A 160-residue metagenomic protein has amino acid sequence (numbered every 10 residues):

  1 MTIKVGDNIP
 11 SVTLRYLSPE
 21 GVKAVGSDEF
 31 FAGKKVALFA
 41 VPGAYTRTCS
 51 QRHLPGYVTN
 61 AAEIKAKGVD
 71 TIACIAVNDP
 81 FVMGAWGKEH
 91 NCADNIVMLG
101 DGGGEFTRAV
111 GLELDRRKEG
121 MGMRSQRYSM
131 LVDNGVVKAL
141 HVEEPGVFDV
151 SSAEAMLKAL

Functional and structural regions predicted by a protein language model:
M1-L160: Chalcogenol-based redox active-site neighborhoods
